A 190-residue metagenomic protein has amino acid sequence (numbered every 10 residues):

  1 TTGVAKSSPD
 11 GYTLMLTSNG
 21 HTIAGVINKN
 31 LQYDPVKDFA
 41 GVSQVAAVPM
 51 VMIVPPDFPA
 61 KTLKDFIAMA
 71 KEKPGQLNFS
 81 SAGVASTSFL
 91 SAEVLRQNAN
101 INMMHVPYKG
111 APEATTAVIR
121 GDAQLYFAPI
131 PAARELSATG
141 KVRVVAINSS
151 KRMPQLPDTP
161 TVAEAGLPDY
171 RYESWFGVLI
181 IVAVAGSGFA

Functional and structural regions predicted by a protein language model:
T1, I23, A114-T115, A133: Short, hydrophobic alpha-helical packing/hinge segments within bilobed ligand-binding/sensory domains
T1-P9, P131: Beta-alpha junction/loop-to-helix N-cap segments that form part of ligand/metal-binding clefts
K6-Y12, V26-E113, A117, V162-E164 (+1 more regions): Hinge/capping helix and adjacent helix->loop/strand transition within the periplasmic-binding protein
G11-T17, Q124-A128, R143-A146: Paired acidic/hydrophobic, glycine-rich loop segments that form the ligand-binding mouth/hinge of periplasmic-binding
S18-N19, P56, P129-P131, S149-S150 (+1 more regions): Short secondary-structure boundary segments
